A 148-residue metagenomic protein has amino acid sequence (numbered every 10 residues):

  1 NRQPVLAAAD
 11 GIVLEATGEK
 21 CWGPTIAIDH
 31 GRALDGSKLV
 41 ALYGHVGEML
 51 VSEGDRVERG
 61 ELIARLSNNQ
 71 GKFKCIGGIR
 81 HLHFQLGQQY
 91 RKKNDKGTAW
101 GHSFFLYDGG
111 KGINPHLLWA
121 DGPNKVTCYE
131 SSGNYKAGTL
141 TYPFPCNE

Functional and structural regions predicted by a protein language model:
N1-V5, T17-C21, E58-I63, R91-N94: Short linear motifs at secondary-structure transitions and domain/linker junctions
R2, A7-L50, G71, C75-H81: Zn2+-dependent peptidoglycan hydrolase active-site motif and core
G11, G54-L66: A structural signal for short beta-strand/turn segments enriched in small hydrophobics and glycine
I12, N68, A99-S103: Generic preference for well-ordered secondary structure
T17, D29-H30, L50, E61 (+3 more regions): Sec/Tat-exported extracytoplasmic proteins
R32-L34, A64, K136: Short, surface-exposed, charged/polar-biased interaction segments
S52-E58, G78-E148: Acidic, glycine-rich catalytic/binding loops that coordinate metals and/or anionic ligands
